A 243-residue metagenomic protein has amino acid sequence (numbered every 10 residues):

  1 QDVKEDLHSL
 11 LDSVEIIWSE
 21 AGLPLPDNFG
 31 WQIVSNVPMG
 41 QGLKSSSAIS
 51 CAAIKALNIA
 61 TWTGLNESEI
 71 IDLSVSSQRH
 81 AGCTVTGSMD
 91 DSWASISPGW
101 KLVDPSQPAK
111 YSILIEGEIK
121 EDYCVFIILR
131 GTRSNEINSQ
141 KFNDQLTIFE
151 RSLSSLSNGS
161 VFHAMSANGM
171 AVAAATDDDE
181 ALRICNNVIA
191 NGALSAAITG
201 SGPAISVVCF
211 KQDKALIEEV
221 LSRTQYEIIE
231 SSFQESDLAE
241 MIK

Functional and structural regions predicted by a protein language model:
Q1-Q41, V220, S232-K243: ATP-binding N-lobe of GHMP and related small-molecule kinases
E15-S19, A52-A60, S154, M170: Short glycine/serine- and small hydrophobic-enriched flexible loop segments
L25-V37, D72-A81, A181-G192: Short, hydrophobic/aliphatic alpha-helical segments
P26-F29, M89-D90, S97-P98, E121-C124 (+1 more regions): Short coil/turn connectors at secondary-structure junctions
L43-E67: DPxDG-like acidic metal-binding loop motif
S68-I113: Alpha/beta catalytic cores of group-transfer enzymes, especially the acyltransferase/condensing modules of polyketide
Y111-K243: C-terminal nucleotide
